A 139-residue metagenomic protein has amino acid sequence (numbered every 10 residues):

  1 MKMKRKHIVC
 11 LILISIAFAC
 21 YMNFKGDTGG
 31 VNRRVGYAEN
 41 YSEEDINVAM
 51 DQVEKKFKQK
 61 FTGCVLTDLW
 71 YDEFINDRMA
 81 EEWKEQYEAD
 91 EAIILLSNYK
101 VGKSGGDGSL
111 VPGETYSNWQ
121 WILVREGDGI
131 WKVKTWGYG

Functional and structural regions predicted by a protein language model:
K4-T115: Flexible low-complexity loop/turn motifs enriched in small/helix-breaking residues
Y116-G139: Short beta-strand edge/turn micro-motifs at domain boundaries
